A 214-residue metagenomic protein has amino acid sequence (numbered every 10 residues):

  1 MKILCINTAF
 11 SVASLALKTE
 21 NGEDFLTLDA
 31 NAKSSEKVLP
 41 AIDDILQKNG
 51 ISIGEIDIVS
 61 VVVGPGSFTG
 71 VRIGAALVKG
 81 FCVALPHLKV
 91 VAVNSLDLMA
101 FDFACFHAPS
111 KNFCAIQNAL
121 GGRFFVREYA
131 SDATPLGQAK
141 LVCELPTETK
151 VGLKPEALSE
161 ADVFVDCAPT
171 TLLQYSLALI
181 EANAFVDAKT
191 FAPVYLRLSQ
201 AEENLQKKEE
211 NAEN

Functional and structural regions predicted by a protein language model:
M1-F25, D29, K33, V90-N214: Oxyanion-binding and handling regions
N31-L46: N-terminal phosphate-binding loop and adjacent alpha-helix
K37, A41, A76-G80, S95-M99 (+1 more regions): Generic beta-strand or strand-like secondary-structure segments
I42-I58: Phosphate/pyrophosphate-binding loops at sites that engage ATP/ADP/AMP, CoA/4′-phosphopantetheine, polyphosphate
G54-E55, P86, P109: Residue-level preference for short coil/turn positions at secondary-structure junctions
I58-K89, S95: DPxDG-like acidic metal-binding loop motif
